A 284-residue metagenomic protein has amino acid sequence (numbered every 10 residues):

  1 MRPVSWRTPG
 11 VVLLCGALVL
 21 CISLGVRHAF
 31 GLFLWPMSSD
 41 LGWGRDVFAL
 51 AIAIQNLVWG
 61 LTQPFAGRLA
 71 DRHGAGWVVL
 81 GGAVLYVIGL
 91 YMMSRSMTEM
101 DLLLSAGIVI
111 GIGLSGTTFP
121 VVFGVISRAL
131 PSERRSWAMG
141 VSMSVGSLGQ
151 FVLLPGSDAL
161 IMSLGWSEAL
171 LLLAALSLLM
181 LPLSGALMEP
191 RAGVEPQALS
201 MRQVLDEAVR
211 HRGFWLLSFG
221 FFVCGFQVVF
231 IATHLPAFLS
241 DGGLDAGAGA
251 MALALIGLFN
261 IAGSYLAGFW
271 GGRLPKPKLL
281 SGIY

Functional and structural regions predicted by a protein language model:
V11-R45, Q63-A66, L154, I231-P236: Extracytoplasmic
H28, N56-P64, T117, Q150-F151 (+1 more regions): Residue-level signature of mid-helix packing/kink "hotspots" within the transmembrane helices of 12-pass Major
F30-L34, H211-A267: Extracytoplasmic gate region of multi-pass secondary transporters
T62-A75, G263-K276: Helix-to-loop junctions at the C-terminal end of transmembrane segments in multipass secondary transporters
W77-Y91, K278-Y284: Structural signature of the two symmetry-related core transmembrane helices
R95-A106: Helix-loop junctions at membrane interfaces in 12-TM secondary transporters
A106-S144: Cytoplasmic helix-loop-helix junction between adjacent transmembrane helices in 12-TM secondary transporters
S142-A192: Helix-loop-helix hairpin linking two adjacent transmembrane segments in secondary transporters
